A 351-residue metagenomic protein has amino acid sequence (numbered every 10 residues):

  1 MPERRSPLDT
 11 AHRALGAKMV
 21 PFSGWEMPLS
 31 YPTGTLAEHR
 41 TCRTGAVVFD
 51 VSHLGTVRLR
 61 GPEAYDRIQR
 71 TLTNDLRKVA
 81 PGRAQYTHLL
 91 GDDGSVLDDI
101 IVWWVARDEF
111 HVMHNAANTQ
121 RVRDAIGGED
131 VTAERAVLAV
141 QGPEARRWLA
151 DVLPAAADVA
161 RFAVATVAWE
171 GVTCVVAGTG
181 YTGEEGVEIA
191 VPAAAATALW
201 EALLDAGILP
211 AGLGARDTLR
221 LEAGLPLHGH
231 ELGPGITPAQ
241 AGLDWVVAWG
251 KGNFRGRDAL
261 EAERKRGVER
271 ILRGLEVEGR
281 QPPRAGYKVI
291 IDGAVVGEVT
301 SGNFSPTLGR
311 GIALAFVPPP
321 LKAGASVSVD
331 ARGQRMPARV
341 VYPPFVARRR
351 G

Functional and structural regions predicted by a protein language model:
M1-L90, S95, G214: Acidic, proline/glycine-enriched N-terminal capping motif
M1-S23, M27-S30, W103-G351: Conserved, structured C-terminal
T35-T44, L89-D99, D124, A168-V175 (+1 more regions): Short amphipathic beta-strand starts and helix->beta connectors
D50, D99, E188: Acidic active-site catalytic centers that drive phospho-/nucleotidyl reactions and related ester hydrolyses
K78-V122: Well-ordered mid-protein domain cores that form the structural environment of catalytic cofactors
